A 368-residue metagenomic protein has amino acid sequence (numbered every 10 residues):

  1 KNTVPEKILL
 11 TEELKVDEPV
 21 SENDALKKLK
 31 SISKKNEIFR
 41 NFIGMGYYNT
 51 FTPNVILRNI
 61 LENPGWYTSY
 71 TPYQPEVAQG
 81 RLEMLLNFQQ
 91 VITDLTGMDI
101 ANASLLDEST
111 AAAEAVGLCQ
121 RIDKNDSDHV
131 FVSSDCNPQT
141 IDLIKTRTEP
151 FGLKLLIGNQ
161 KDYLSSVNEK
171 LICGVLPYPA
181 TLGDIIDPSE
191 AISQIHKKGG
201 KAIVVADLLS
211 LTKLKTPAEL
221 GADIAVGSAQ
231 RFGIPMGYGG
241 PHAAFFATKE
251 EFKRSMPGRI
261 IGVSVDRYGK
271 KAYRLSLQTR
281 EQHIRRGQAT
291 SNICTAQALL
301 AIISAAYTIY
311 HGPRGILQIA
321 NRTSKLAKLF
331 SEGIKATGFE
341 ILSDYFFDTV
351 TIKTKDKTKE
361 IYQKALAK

Functional and structural regions predicted by a protein language model:
N2-N87, T93, I284: N-terminal entrance/gating region of PLP-dependent enzymes' catalytic architecture
L9, N63-P75, V91-M98, K124-S127 (+6 more regions): Gly-rich Lys/Arg/Thr-decorated short loops/hinges at beta-loop-alpha junctions or inter-strand turns that position
Y73-V77, D94-A113: Short loop-beta-helix segment that forms the pyridoxal 5′-phosphate
P75-L85, L105, P177, T181 (+1 more regions): Short acidic-aromatic active-site loops that bind/stabilize oxyanions
Q90, T110-L118, I302-A306: Contiguous, well-ordered alpha-helical segments that form the cores/surfaces of helical PPI scaffolds
T110-R274, G338, I352-K355, K359-Q363: Conserved PLP-enzyme active-site core in the AAT-like
F232-D344: Active-site C-terminal subdomain of aminotransferase-like
S324-I334, K355-A367: Short amphipathic alpha-helix segments
